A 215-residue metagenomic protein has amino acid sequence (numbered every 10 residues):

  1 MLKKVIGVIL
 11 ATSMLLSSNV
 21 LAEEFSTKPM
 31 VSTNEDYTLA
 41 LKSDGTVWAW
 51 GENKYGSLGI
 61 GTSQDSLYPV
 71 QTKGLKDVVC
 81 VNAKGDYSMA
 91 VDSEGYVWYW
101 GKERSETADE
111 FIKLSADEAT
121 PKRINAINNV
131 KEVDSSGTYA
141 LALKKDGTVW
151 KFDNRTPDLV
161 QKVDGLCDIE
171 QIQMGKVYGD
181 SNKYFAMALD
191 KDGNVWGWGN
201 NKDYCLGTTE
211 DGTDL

Functional and structural regions predicted by a protein language model:
K3-V8: Sec-dependent signal peptide recognition, specifically the positively charged N-region followed immediately by
L15-T27: Sec-dependent signal peptide cleavage junction
T27-L41: Beta-strand-rich domains and repeat architectures in extracellular enzymes and scaffolds, especially beta-propellers
N34-E35, S43, E52-K54, K84-D86 (+6 more regions): Short loop/turn segments that connect beta-strands within the blades of beta-propeller domains, predominantly WD40
Y37-A40, A49, Y87-A90, Y99 (+5 more regions): Conserved core positions of repeat-based scaffolds
L41, W48-Y68, W98-I124, W150-D164 (+1 more regions): Short glycine/serine- and acidic-residue-enriched loop/turn motifs that recur at repeat junctions
V81, Y178-S181: Short glycine-/Asp-/Thr-/Trp-enriched loop segments that recur within the blades of beta-propeller repeat domains
